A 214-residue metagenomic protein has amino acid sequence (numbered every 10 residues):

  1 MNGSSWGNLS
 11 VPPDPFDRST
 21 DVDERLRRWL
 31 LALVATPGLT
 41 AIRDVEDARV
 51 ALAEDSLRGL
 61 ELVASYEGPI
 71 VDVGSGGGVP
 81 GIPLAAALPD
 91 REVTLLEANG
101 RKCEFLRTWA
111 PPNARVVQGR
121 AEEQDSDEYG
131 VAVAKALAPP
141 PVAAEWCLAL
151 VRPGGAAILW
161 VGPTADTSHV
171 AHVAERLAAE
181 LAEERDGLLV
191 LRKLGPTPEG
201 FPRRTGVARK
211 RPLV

Functional and structural regions predicted by a protein language model:
M1-V71, R101-P112, A208: Class I SAM-dependent transferase core
L60-L88: Long amphipathic N-terminal alpha/beta scaffold segment
S75, V79-G81, L88-T94, A98-V214: S-adenosylmethionine
